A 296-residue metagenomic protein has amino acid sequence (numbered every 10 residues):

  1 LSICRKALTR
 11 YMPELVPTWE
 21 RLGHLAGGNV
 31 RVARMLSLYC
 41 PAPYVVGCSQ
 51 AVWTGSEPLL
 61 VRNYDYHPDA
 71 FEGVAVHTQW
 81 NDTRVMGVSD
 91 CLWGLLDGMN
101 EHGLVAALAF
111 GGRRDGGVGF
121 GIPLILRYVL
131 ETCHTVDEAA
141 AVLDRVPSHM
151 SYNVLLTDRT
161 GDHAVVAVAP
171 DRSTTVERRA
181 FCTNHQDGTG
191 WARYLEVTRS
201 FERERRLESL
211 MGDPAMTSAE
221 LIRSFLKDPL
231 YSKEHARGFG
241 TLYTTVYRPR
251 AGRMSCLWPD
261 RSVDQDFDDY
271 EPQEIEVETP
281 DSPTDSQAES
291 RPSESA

Functional and structural regions predicted by a protein language model:
L1-R31, S37-Y39, T54-A296: C-terminal, well-structured catalytic/ligand-binding subdomain of enzymes
P41-V52: Charged, often glycine-rich, active-site loop that binds/positions anionic groups
